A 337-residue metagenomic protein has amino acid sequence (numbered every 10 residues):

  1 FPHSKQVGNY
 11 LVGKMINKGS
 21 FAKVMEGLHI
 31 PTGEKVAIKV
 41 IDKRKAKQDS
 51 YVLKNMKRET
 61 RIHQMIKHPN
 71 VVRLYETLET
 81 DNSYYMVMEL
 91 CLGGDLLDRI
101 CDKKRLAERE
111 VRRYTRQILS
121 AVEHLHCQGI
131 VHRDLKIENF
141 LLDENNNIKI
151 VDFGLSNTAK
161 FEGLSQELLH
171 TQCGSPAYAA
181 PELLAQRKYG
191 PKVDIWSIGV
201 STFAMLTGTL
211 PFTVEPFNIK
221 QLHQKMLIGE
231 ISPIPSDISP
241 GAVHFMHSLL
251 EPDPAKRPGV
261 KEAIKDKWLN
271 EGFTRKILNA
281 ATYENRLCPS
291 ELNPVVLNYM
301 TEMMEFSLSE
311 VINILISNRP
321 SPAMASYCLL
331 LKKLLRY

Functional and structural regions predicted by a protein language model:
K23: Conserved N-lobe ATP-binding subsite of Hanks-type protein kinase domains, especially the beta3 VAIK lysine
L28-V36: Conserved N-lobe loop of protein kinases adjacent to the ATP-binding glycine-rich P-loop
K35, V40-I66: Conserved N-lobe beta3->alphaC-helix segment of eukaryotic protein kinase catalytic domains
T77: Activation-segment/catalytic-loop signature of the eukaryotic protein kinase fold
N82-D95, R99: Conserved short submotifs of the Hanks-type protein kinase catalytic core that shape the nucleotide-binding pocket
Y114-T115: Activation segment signature within eukaryotic-like protein kinase domains
L155-N157: Activation segment
